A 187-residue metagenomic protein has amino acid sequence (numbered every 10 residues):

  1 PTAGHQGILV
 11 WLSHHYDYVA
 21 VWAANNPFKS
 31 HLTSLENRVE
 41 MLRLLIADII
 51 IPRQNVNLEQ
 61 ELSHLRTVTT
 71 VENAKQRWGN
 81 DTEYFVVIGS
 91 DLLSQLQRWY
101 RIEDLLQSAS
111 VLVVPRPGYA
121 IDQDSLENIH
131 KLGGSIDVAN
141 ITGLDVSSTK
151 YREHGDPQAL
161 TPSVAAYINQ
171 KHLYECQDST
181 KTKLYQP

Functional and structural regions predicted by a protein language model:
P1-P187: Nucleotidyltransferase catalytic core that binds NTPs
